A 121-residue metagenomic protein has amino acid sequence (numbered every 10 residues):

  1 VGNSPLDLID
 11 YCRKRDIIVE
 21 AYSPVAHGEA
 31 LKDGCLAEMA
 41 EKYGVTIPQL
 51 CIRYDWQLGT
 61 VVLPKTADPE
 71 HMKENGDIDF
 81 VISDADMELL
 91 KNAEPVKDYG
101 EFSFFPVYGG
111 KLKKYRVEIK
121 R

Functional and structural regions predicted by a protein language model:
V1-R121: Beta/alpha (TIM)-barrel catalytic core signal, keyed to glycine-rich beta->alpha loops juxtaposed to Asp/Glu that bind
